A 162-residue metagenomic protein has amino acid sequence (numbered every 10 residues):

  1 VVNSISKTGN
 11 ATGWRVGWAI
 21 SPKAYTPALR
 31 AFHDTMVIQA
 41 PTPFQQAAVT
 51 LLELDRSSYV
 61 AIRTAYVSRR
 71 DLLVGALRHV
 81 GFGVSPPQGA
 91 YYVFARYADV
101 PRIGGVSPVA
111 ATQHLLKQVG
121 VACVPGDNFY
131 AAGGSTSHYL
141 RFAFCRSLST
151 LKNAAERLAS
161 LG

Functional and structural regions predicted by a protein language model:
V1-G162: PLP-dependent class I/II
